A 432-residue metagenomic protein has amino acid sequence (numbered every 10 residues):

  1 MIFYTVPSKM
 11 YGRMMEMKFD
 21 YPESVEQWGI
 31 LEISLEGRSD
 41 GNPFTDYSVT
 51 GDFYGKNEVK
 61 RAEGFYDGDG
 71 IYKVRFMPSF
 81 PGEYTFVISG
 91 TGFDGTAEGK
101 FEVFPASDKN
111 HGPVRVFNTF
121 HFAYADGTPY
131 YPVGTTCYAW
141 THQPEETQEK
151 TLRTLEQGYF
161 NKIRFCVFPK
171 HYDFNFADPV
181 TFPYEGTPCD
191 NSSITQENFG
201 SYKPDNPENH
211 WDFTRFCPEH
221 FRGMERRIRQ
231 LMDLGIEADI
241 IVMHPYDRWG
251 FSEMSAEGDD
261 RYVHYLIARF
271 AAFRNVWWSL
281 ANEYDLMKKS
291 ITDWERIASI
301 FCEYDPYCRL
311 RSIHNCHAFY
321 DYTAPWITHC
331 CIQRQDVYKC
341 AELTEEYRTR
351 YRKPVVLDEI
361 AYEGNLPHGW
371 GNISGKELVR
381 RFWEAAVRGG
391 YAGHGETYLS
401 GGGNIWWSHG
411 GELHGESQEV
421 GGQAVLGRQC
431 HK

Functional and structural regions predicted by a protein language model:
F3-Y4, Y11: Aromatic (phenylalanine/tyrosine) cluster motif
G12-N57, A62-F65, K100-A106: Non-catalytic, glycine-rich low-complexity segments
F19-Y21, P43, E363-L366, L378-K432: Aromatic- and carboxylate-lined catalytic core of secreted/periplasmic carbohydrate-active enzymes
D52-Y54, E58-T119, D126, T141: Extended acidic/polar, glycine-enriched regions that form or flank non-catalytic beta-rich accessory modules
H111-C340: Active-site mouth of glycoside hydrolases
E156, M232, T349, A386-V387: Anion (oxyanion) recognition and catalysis
D247-R248, N282-Y284, I327-H329, T344-K376 (+1 more regions): Active-site clefts of carbohydrate-active enzymes
S252, K288-T292, P367-G375, H409: Short, flexible/disordered intra-domain loops and linkers
